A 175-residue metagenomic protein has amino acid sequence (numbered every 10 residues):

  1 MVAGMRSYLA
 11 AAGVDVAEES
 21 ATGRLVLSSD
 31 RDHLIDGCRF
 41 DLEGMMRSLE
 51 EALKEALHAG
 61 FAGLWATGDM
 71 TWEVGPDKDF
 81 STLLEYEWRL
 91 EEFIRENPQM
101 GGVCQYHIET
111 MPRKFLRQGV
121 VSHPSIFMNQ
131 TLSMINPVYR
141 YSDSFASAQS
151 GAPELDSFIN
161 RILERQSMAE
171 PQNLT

Functional and structural regions predicted by a protein language model:
M1-T175: Non-catalytic regulatory/interaction regions at protein termini and inter-domain linkers
